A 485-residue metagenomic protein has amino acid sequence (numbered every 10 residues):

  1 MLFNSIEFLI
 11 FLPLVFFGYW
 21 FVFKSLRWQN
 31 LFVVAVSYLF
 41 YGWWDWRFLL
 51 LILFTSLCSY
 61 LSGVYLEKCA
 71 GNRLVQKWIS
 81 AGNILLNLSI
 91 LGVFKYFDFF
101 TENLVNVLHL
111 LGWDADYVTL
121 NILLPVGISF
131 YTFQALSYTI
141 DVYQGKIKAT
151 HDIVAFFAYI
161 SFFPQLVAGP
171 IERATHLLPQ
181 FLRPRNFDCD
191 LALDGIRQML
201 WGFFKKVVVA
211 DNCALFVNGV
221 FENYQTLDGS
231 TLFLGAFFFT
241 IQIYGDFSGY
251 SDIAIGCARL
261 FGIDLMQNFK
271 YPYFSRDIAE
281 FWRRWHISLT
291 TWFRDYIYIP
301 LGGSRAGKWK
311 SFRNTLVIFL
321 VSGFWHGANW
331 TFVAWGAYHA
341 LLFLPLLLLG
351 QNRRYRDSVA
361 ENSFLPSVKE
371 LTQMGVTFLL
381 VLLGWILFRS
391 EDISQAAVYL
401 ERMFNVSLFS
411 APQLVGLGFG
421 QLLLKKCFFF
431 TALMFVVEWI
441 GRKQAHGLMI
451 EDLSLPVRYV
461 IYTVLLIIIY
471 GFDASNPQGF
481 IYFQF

Functional and structural regions predicted by a protein language model:
M1-F435, W439-Q484: Membrane-embedded transmembrane alpha-helical bundles that form the catalytic cores of multi-pass lipid-modifying
